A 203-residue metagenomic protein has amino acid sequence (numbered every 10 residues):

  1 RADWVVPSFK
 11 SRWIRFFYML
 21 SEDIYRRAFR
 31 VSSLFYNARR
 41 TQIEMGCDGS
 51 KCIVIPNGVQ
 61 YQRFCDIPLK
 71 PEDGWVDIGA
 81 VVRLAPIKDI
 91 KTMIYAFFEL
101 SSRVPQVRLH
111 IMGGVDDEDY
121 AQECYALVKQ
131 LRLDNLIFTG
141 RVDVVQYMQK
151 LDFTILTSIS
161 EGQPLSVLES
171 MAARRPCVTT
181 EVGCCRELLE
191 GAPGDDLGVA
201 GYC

Functional and structural regions predicted by a protein language model:
R1-W13, R27-R30: A short, histidine- and acid-enriched strand-loop-helix "catalytic/donor-clamping" loop that lines the nucleotide-sugar
N37, G58: Carbohydrate-associated surface elements
V59, V81, R108-Q122, F138: Glycosyltransferase donor-sugar binding loop
A80, A85-E99, D119-Q122: A conserved mid-protein helix/loop that constitutes part of the nucleotide-sugar donor-binding site
Q122-R141: Nucleotide-activated donor-binding/catalytic signature segment of Leloir-type glycosyltransferases, i.e., the conserved
D152, R174: A short alpha->beta transition loop at the rim of the catalytic pocket in nucleotide-sugar-dependent
I159: Aromatic "clamp/platform" in nucleotide-sugar-dependent glycosyltransferases that forms part of the donor/acceptor
P176-T179, C184-E190: Short hydrophobic beta-strand element within catalytic cores of glycosyltransferases and related nucleotide-activated
